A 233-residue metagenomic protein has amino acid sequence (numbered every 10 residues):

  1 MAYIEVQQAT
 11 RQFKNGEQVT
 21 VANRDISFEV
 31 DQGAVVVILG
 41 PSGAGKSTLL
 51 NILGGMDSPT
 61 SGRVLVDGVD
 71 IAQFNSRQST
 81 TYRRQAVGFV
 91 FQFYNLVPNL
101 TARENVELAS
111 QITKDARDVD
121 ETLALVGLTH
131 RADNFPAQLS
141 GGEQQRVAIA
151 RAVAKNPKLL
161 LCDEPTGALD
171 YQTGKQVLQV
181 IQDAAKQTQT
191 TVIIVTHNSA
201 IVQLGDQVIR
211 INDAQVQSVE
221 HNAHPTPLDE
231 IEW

Functional and structural regions predicted by a protein language model:
A2-E5, A9-I211: ABC family nucleotide-binding domain
Q215-W233: Conserved beta-strand-loop-alpha-helix hinge in the C-terminal portion of ABC ATPase nucleotide-binding domains
